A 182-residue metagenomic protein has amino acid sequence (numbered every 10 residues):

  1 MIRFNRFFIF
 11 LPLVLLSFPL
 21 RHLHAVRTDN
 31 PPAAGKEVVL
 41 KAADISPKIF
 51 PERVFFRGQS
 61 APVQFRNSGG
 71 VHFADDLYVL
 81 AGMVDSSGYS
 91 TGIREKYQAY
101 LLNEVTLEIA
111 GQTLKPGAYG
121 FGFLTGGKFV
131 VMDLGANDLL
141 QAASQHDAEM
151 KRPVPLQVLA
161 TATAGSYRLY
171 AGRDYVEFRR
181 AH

Functional and structural regions predicted by a protein language model:
M1-I9: Bacterial N-terminal signal peptides that target proteins for export
N5, S17, I93, T113 (+3 more regions): A generic structural signal for short, solvent-exposed coil/turn residues that cap or connect secondary-structure
I9-P19: Bacterial N-terminal signal peptides
A25-S90, Q141-H182: Primarily secretory-pathway and cell-envelope proteins
D85-L134: Mid-length scaffold segments of soluble, non-membrane domains
Q112, L134-G135, G172, A181: Surface loops and adjacent helix of pleckstrin homology
F121-V154: Acidic, glycine-rich flexible loop segments
